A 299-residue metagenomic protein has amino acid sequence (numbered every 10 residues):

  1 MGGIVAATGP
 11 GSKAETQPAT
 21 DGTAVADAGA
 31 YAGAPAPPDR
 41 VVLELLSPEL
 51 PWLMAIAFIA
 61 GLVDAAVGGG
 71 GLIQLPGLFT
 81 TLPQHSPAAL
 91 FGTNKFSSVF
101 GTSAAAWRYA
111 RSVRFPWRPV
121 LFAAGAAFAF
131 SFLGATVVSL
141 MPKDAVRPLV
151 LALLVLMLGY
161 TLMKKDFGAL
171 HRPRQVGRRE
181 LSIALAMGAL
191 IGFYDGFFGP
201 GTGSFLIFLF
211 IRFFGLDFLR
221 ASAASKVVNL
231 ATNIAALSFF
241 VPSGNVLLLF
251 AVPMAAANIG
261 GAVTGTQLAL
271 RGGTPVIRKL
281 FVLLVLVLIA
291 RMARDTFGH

Functional and structural regions predicted by a protein language model:
I4, A36-S86, H171-S222, V252: Selected transmembrane alpha-helices and immediately adjacent juxtamembrane segments of polytopic inner-membrane
A6, P10-P51, H299: Short, strongly hydrophobic alpha-helical membrane anchors
A55, I59, F100-S103, G125 (+8 more regions): Lipid-exposed faces of alpha-helical membrane segments in multi-pass integral membrane proteins
H85-N94, R118-F122, G215-K226: Membrane-interface alpha-helices at helix entry/exit sites of multi-pass transporters
G92-A145, N233-V276: Selective hydrophobic functional segments
A104-R114, A135, L151-V176, V287-H299: Transmembrane helix exit motif
P116-A126, R174-E180, A223-V228, V276-V282: Cytoplasmic-side transmembrane-helix entry/capping segments in multi-pass membrane proteins
L133, L190-F198, A236-G244, A251 (+1 more regions): Hydrophobic alpha-helical transmembrane segments in multi-pass integral membrane proteins
